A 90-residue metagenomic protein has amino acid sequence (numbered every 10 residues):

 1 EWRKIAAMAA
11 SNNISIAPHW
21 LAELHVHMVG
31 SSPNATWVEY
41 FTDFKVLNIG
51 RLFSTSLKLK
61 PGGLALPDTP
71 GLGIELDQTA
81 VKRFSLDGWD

Functional and structural regions predicted by a protein language model:
E1-G63: Shared catalytic-loop signature of beta/alpha-barrel
R51-D90: C-terminal extensions of enzymes
